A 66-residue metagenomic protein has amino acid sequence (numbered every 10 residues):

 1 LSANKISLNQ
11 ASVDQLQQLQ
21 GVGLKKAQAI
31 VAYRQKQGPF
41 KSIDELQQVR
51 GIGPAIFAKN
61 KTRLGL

Functional and structural regions predicted by a protein language model:
L1-I6, A11-S12: N-terminal, intrinsically disordered low-complexity tails/presequences enriched in Lys/Ser/Pro and small residues
L19, Q37, V49: Acidic-histidine catalytic/liganding microenvironments
V31-R34: Residue-level signature of tetratricopeptide-repeat
S42: Short, charged, surface-exposed loops that flank catalytic or proteolytic processing sites
L64-L66: Short, solvent-exposed mixed-charge patches
